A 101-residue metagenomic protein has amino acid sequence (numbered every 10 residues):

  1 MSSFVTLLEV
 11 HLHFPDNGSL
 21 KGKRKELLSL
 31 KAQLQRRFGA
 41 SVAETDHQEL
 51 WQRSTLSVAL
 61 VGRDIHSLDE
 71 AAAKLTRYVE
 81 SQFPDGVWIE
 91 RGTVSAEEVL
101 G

Functional and structural regions predicted by a protein language model:
M1-T6, E49-R53: Short, flexible turn/loop "capping" segments at secondary-structure junctions
S2-R36, A40-S41, Y78: N-terminal first-folded block
L8-L12, L56-V58, R91-T93: A structural signal for short, well-ordered beta-strand segments
P15-N17, R63-H66: Short, charged/polar surface micro-motifs in flexible loops or helix N-caps
G18, R24, D46, T55 (+1 more regions): Solvent-exposed, flexible loop/coil residues
A40-D46, I89-E90: A short linear hydrophobic-aromatic micro-motif
A43-D64: Short, charge-patterned binding micro-sites
D64-G101: C-terminal structural segments of small proteins and small subunits
